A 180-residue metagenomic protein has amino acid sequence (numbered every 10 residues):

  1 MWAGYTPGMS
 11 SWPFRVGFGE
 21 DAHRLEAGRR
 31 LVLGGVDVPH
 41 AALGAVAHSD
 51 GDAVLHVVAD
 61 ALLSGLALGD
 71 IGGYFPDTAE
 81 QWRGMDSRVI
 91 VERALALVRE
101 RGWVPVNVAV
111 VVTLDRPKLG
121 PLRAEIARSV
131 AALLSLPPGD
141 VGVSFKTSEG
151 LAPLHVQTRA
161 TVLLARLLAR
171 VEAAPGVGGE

Functional and structural regions predicted by a protein language model:
V38-S49, D77-W82, S148-L151: A short glycine/serine-rich beta->alpha loop
V54, V58, L62: Active-site His/Glu-centered metal-binding helix of metallohydrolases
A61-V104, D115: Glycine- and Gly-Pro-enriched alpha-helical subdomains that act as flexible, kink-prone "lid/hinge" or packing modules
A109-K118, L122-P153: Short, conserved loop-to-beta-strand elements that form functional interface hotspots
G150-P175: C-terminal edge-of-domain segments
